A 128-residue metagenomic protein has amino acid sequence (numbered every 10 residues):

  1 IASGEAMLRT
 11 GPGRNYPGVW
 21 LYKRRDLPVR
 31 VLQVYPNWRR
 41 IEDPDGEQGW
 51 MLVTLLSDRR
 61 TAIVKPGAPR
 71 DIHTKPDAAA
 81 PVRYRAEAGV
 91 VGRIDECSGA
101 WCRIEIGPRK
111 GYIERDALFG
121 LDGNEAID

Functional and structural regions predicted by a protein language model:
S3, M7, P12-R14, L21 (+5 more regions): Boundary regions of SH3-family modules and the immediately adjacent low-complexity/disordered segments in eukaryotic
